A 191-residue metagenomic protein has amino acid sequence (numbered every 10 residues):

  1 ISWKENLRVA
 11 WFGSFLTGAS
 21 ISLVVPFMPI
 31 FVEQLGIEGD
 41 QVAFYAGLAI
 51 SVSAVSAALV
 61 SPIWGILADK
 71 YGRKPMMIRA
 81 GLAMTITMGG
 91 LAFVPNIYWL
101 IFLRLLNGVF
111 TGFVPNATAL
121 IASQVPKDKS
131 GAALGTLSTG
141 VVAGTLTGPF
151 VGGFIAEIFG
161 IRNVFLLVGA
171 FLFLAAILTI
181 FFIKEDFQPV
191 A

Functional and structural regions predicted by a protein language model:
W3-E38, V42-G47: Helix-loop boundary and gating motifs at the non-cytosolic
P29, G144-A156: Small-residue (Gly/Pro/Ala) motifs that create kinks and tight helix-helix packing interfaces
A54-P62, G112, T145-L146: Residue-level signature of mid-helix packing/kink "hotspots" within the transmembrane helices of 12-pass Major
L59-L91, P95: Conserved MFS/SLC helix-loop-helix module at the cytosolic interface between two early adjacent transmembrane helices
T87, Y98-L106: Paired small-residue
L103-V141: Cytoplasmic helix-loop-helix junction between adjacent transmembrane helices in 12-TM secondary transporters
V164-F181: Symmetry-related core transmembrane helices of the 12-TM Major Facilitator Superfamily/SLC fold
T179-V190: Helix-loop junctions on the cytosolic side of multi-pass membrane transporters, especially the intracellular loop
